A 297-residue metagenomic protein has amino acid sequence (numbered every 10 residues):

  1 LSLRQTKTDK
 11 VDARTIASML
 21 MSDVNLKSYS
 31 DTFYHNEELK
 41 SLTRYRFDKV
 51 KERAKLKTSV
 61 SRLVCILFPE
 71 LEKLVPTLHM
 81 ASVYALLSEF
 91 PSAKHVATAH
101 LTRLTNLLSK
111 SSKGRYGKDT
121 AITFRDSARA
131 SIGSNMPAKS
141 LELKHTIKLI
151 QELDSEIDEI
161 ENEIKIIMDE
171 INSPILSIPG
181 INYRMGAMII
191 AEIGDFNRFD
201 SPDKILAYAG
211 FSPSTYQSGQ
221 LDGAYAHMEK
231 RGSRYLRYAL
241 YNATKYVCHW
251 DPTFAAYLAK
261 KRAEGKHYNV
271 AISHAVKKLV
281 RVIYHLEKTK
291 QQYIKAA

Functional and structural regions predicted by a protein language model:
L1-A297: A detector of single, family-specific signature residues that are central to catalytic or substrate-handling motifs
